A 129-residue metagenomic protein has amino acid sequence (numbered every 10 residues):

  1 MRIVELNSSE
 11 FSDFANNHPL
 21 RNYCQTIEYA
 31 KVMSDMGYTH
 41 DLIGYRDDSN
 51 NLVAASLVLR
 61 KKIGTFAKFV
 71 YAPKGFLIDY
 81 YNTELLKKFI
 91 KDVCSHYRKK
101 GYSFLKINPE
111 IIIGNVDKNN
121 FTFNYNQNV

Functional and structural regions predicted by a protein language model:
M1-E28: Short amphipathic alpha-helix that is part of the acyltransferase structural core
M1-S8, V53-A54, Q127-V129: Acyltransferase donor/substrate-recognition loop-hinge adjacent to the catalytic core
K31-Y125: Conserved donor-binding loop and adjoining core beta-sheet/short helix segment in diverse acyl/aminoacyl transferases
